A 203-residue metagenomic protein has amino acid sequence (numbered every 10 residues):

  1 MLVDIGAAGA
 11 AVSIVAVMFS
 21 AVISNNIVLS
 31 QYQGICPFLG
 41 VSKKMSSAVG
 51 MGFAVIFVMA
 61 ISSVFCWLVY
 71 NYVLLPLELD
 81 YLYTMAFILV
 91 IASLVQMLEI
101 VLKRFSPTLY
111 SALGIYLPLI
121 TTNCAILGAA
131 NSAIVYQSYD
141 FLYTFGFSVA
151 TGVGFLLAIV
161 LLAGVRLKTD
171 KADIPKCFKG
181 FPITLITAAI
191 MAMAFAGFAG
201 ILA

Functional and structural regions predicted by a protein language model:
V3, M193-A203: Juxtamembrane boundary at the C-terminal end of a transmembrane helix
S13-V28, L77-S93, F145-A158: Structural signature of hydrophobic alpha-helical transmembrane segments
V17-F57: Juxtamembrane transmembrane-helix termini in multi-pass membrane transport proteins
Y32-G40, E99-F105, I115-L117, C124-S138: Generic transmembrane alpha-helix signature in multi-pass membrane proteins, especially transporters/channels
Q33-S47, V95-L109, L162-D173: C-terminal ends of transmembrane helices
V55-V64, G114-G128, G180-M193: Small-residue-rich segments of transmembrane alpha-helices in multi-pass membrane proteins, especially helix faces
L68-L113: Ordered, amphipathic secondary-structure segments that act as subunit-interaction surfaces in large macromolecular
L167-L185: Interfacial loop-to-transmembrane junctions
